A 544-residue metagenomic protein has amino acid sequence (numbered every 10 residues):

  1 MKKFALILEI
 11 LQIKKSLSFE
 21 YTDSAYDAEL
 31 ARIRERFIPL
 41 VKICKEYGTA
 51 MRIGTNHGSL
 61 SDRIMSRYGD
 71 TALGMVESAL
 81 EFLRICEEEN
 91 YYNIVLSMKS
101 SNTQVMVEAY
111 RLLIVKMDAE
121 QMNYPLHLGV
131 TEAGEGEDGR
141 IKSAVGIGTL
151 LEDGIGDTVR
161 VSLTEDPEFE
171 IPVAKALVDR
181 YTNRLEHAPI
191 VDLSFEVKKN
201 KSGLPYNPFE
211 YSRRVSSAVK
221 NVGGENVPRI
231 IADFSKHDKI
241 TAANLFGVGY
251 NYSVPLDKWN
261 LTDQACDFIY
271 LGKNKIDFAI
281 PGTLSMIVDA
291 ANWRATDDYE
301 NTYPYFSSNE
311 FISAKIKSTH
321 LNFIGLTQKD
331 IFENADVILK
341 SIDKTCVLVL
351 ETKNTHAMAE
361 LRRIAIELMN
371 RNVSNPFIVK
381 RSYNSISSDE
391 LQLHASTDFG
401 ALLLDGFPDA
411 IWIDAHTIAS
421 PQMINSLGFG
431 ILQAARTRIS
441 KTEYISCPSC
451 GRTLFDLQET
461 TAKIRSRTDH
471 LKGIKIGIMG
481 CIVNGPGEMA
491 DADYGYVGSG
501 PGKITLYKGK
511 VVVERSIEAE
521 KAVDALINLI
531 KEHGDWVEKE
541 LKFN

Functional and structural regions predicted by a protein language model:
M1-E81, K220, A232-M358: Active-site beta->alpha loop and helix N-cap motifs at the rims of alpha/beta catalytic domains
K2, G156-D157, D267, P408-D409 (+1 more regions): Receiver (REC) domain switch/active-site residues of two-component response regulators
E20-I33, I64-V222, F323, D330-L471 (+1 more regions): Catalytic alpha/beta core domains of metabolic enzymes, predominantly
K45, M369, A490: Anion (oxyanion) recognition and catalysis
A176-K239, A265-F268, G272, M286 (+6 more regions): Extended, intrinsically disordered, low-complexity segments
N251, L256-T262, G495, G502 (+2 more regions): Radical SAM enzyme core and accessory elements
I482-E488, A492-V512: Nucleotide-binding motor/catalytic cores of P-loop/tubulin-like NTPases across gene-expression machines
